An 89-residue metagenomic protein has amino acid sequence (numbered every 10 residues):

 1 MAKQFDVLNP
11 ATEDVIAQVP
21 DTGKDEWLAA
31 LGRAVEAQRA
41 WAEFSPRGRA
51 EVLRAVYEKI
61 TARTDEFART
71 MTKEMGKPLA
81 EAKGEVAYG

Functional and structural regions predicted by a protein language model:
M1-G89: N-terminal Rossmann-like NAD(P)+-binding subdomain of aldehyde/semialdehyde dehydrogenases
